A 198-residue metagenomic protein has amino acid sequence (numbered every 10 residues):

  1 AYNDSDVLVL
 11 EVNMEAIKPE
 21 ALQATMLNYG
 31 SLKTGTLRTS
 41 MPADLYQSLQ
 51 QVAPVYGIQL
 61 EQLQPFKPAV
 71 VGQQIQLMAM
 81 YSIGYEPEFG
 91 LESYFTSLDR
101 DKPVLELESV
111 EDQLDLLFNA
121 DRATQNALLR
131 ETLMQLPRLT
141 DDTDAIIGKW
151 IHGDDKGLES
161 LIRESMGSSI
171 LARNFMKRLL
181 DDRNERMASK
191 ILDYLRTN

Functional and structural regions predicted by a protein language model:
A1-F175: Structured, acidic catalytic/metal-binding patches in enzyme active sites
R173-N198: A cross-kingdom marker for long, charged
